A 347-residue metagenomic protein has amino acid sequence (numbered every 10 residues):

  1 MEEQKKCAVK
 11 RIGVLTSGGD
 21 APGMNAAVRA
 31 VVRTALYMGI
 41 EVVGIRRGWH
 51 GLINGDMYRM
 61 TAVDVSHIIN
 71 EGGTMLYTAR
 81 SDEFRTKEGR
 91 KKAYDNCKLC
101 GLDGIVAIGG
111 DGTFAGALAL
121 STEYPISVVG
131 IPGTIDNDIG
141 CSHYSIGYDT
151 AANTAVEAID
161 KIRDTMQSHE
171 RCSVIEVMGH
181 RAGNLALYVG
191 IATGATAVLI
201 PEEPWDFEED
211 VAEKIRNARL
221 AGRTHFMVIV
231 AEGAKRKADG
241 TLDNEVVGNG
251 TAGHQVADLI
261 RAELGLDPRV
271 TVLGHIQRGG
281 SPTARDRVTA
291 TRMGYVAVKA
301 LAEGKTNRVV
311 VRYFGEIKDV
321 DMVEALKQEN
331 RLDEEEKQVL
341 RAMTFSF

Functional and structural regions predicted by a protein language model:
E2-I53: N-terminal phosphate-binding or glycine-rich loops at protein starts, especially the Walker A/P-loop of NTPases
E2-K5, L52-A107, T113, I146-E157 (+1 more regions): Glycine-rich oxoanion-binding loops at beta->alpha junctions
S17-D20, I45-G51, R80-S81, G110-D111 (+5 more regions): Short, ordered loop/turn segments at secondary-structure junctions
A21-V31, I53, K87-E88, I105-L118 (+5 more regions): Short glycine/serine/threonine-rich phosphate/pyrophosphate-binding segments that cradle anionic phosphate groups
R29-M38, Y58-D64, A119-G130, I146-T150: A glycine- and small-aliphatic-rich helix-loop capping segment at beta-alpha/alpha-beta transitions that lines
A107-G109, A115, A119, Y124 (+1 more regions): Accessory alpha-helical/coil subdomains and C-terminal extensions that flank or cap enzyme catalytic cores
G248-F347: C-terminal non-catalytic interaction/assembly regions of soluble proteins
